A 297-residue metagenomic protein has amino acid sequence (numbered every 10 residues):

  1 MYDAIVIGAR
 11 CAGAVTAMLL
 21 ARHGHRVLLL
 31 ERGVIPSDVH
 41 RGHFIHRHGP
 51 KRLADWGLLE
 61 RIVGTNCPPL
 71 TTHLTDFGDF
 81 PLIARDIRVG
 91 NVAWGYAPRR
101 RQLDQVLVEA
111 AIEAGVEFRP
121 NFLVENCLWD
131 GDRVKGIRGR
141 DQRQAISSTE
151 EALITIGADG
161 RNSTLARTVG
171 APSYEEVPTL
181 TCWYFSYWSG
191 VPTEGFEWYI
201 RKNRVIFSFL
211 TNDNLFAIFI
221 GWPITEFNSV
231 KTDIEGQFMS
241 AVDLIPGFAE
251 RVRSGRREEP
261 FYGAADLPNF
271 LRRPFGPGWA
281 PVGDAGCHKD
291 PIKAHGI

Functional and structural regions predicted by a protein language model:
M1-A12: Beta1/beta-strand and adjacent pyrophosphate-binding region of the FAD-binding site in flavoprotein oxidoreductases
I5-I7, A21-R41: Glycine-rich FAD pyrophosphate-binding loop
H25, L58, V116: Short phosphate-binding/catalytic loops that engage adenosine nucleotides
L29-L30, G157, V282, H288: Generic enzyme active-site microenvironment
V34-A54, L58: Conserved N-terminal glycine-rich FAD pyrophosphate-binding loop of Rossmann-like flavoproteins
A54-Q105: A conserved beta-strand/loop capping segment in the N-terminal third of enzymes that catalyze redox or closely related
T65-N66, T232-I297: FAD/FMN-dependent oxidoreductases across multiple families
E109-F248: Predominantly flavin-linked oxidoreductase catalytic cores and closely associated redox partners
